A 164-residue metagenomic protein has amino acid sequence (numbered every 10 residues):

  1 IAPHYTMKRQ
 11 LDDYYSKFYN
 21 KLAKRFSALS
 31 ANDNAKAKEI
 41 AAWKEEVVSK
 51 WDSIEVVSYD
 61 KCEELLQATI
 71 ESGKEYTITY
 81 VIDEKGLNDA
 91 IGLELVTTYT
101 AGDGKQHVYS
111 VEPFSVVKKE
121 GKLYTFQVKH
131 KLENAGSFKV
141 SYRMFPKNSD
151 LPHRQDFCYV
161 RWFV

Functional and structural regions predicted by a protein language model:
I1-E64, T69-I70, E75-G92, Y99 (+1 more regions): C-terminal amphipathic helix plus adjacent low-complexity, charged tail appended to glycosyltransferase catalytic
G73, G86-N88, K122, L132-K139: Short tyrosine-centred short linear motifs in exposed loops/low-complexity segments
I78-Y80, L93, F126-V128, V140: Hydrophobic residues positioned within well-ordered beta-strands of beta-sheet architectures
T98-Y109, S149-R154: Short aromatic-acidic-glycine turn motif
K105-K119: Solvent-exposed serine/threonine-rich low-complexity stretches and specific carbohydrate-binding patches
K118-K129: Aromatic sugar-binding surface patches on proteins that engage polysaccharides or sugar-phosphate polymers
H130, N148-V164: Short beta-strand elements
R143-K147: Beta-strand-rich extracellular modules
